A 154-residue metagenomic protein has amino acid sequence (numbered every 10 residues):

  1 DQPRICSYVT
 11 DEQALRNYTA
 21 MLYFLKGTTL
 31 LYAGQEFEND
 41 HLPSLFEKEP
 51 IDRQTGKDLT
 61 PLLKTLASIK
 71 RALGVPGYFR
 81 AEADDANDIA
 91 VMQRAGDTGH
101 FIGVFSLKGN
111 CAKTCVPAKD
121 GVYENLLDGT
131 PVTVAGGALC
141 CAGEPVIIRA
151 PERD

Functional and structural regions predicted by a protein language model:
D1-K57: Aromatic/acidic polysaccharide-binding cleft in carbohydrate-active enzymes
D1-P3, E36-D40, D88, L107-N110 (+1 more regions): Short, solvent-exposed loop/turn segments at secondary-structure junctions
L22, G34-E36, L66, I102 (+1 more regions): Conserved, mostly hydrophobic/aromatic
L30-G34, I102-F105, N125, R149: Conserved active-site loop/cleft motifs that coordinate metal ions or position small ligands
L42-L45, E49-N87: Aromatic- and carboxylate-lined catalytic core of secreted/periplasmic carbohydrate-active enzymes
A83-A118: Carbohydrate-binding surface patches
P117-T130: Solvent-exposed beta-hairpin/edge-strand motifs
V134-D154: C-terminal beta-strand-rich structural cap/linker in extracellular carbohydrate-active enzymes
